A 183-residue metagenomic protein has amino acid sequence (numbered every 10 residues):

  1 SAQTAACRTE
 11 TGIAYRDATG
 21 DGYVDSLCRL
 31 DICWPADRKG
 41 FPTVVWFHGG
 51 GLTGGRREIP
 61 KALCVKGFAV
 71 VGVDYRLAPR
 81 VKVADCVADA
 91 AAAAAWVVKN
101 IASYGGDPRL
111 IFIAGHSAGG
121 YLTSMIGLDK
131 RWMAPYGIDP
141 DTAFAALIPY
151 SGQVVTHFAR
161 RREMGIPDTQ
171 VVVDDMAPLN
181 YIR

Functional and structural regions predicted by a protein language model:
A2-R38: N-terminal cap/lid segment of alpha/beta-hydrolase-fold proteins
R29, P42, V65, D85 (+4 more regions): Extracytoplasmic/secreted proteins, especially bacterial periplasmic and envelope-associated proteins
G40-G49: Short beta-strand element of the alpha/beta-hydrolase
G54-R57, R80-V81: Short N-terminal helix/helix-N-cap motif within the alpha/beta-hydrolase-1
R56-V73: Short amphipathic alpha-helix adjacent to the substrate-entry channel of hydrolases
F68, Y75-L77, G152: Active-site loop/turn elements of alpha/beta-hydrolase fold enzymes, especially the short glycine-/histidine-rich
A92-R162, V173-D174: Primarily recognizes the serine-hydrolase "nucleophile elbow" in alpha/beta-hydrolase and SGNH/GDSL folds
V171-R183: Serine-hydrolase catalytic core
